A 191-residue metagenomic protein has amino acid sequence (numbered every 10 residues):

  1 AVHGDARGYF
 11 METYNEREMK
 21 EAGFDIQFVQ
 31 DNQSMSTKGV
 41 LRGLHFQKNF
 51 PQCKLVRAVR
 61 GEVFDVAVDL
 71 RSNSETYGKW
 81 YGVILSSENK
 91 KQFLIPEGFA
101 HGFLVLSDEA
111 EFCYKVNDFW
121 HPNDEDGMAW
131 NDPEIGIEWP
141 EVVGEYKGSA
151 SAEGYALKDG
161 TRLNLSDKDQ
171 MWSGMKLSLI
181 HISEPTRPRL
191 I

Functional and structural regions predicted by a protein language model:
A1-K91, S107-E109, V116-L179, S183 (+1 more regions): Non-catalytic, conserved peripheral segments adjacent to functional cores
G102: Short alpha-helical functional segments enriched in proximate histidine and acidic residues
